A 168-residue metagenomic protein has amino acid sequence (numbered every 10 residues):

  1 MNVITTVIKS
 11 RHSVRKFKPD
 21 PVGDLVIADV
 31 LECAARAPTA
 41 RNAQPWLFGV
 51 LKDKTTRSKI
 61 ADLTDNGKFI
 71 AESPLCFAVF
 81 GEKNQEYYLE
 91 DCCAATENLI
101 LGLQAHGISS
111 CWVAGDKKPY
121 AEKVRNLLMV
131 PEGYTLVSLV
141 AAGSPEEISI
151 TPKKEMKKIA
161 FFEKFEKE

Functional and structural regions predicted by a protein language model:
M1-E168: Acidic, surface-exposed loops and disordered segments
